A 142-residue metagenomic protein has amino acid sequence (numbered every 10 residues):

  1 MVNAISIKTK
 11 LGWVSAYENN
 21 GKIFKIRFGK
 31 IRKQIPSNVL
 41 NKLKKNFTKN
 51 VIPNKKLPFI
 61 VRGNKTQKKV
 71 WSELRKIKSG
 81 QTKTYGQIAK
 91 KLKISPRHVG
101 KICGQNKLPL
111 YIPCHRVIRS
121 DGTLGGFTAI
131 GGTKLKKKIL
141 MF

Functional and structural regions predicted by a protein language model:
M1-I94, F142: Basic nucleic-acid-binding alpha-helical/helix-turn surface characteristic of O6-alkylguanine DNA
K10-V14, F127, G131-F142: Positively charged, aromatic-accented nucleic-acid-binding surfaces
I26, S120, F127: Residues that scaffold the ATP/ADP-binding catalytic core of kinase and kinase-like folds
L57-F59, L124-F127: Short clusters of hydrophobic/aromatic residues that line enzyme substrate/ligand-binding pockets
L74, C114-H115, I139: Structural signal for hydrophobic
G104: Residue-level detection of the helix-turn-helix DNA-binding "recognition helix"
L110-S120: Short Lys/Arg-enriched helix C-cap and helix-to-coil transition segments that create basic nucleic-acid-contact patches
